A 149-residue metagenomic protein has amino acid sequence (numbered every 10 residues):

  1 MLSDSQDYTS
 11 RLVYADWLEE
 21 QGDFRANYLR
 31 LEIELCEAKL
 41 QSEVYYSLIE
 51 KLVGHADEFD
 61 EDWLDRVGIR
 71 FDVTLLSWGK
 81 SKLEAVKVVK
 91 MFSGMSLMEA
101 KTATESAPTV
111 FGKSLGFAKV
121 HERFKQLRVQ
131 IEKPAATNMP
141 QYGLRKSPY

Functional and structural regions predicted by a protein language model:
M1-Q6, S10-L12, E20, F24-I69 (+2 more regions): Long, highly charged low-complexity segments
S3-D4, L18, T74-W78: A short, ordered amphipathic alpha-helix with a cationic face
G68-Y149: Short, amphipathic alpha-helical interaction segments embedded in low-complexity terminal/linker regions of eukaryotic
